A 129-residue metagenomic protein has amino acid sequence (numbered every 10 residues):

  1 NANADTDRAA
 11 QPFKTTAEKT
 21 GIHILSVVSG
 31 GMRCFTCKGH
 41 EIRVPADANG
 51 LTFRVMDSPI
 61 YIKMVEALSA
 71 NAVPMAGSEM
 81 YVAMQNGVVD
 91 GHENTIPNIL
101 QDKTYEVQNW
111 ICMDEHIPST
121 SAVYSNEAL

Functional and structural regions predicted by a protein language model:
N1, Q11, T15-L129: N-terminal secretory/targeting leader peptides
A4: Cys/His-rich zinc-coordinating modules
D7-A9: Core domains of carbohydrate- and sulfate-ester-processing enzymes
